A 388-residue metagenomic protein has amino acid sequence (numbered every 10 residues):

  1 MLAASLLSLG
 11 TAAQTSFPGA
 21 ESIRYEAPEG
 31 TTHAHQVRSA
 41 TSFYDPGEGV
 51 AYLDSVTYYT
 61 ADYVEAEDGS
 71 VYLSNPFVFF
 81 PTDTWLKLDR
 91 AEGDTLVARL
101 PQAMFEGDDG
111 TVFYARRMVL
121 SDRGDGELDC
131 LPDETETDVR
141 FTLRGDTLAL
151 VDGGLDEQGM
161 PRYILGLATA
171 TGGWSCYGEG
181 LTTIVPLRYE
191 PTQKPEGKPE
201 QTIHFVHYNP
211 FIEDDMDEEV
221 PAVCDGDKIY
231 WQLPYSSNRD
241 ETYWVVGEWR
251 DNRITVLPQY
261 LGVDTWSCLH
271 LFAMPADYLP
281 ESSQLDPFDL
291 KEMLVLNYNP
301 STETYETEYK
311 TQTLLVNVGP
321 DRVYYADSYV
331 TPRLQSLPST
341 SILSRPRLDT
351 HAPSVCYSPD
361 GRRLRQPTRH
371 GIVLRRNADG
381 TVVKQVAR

Functional and structural regions predicted by a protein language model:
M1-S8: Bacterial N-terminal signal peptides
L9-A13: Sec/Tat signal peptide C-region and signal peptidase I cleavage site
Q14-H33, G159-T202, M216, K310-S339: Edge beta-strand at a domain terminus
S16-T57, Y72-F77, R188-D217, I229-Y235: Tryptophan-anchored aromatic micro-motifs
T57-V139, M216, A222-F288: Predominantly extracellular/secreted and cell-surface proteins with exposed, flexible low-complexity segments
E65, L155, Y357-S358, R376: Hydrophobic alpha-helical segments, especially N-terminal targeting/anchoring helices
R333-R363: Residue-level detector of functionally pivotal "anchor" positions at catalytic/ligand-binding pockets or at interdomain
I372-R388: C-terminal tail/sorting-segment detector
